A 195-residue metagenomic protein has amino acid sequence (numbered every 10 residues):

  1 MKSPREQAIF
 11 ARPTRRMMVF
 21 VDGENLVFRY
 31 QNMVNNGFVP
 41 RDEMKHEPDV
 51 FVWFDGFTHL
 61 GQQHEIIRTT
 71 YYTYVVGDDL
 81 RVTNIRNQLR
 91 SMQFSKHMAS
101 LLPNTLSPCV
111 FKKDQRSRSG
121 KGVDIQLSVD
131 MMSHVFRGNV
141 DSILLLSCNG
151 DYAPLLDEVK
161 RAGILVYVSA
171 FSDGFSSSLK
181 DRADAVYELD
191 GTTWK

Functional and structural regions predicted by a protein language model:
K2-V123, L165: Domain-level signal for Mg2+-assisted phosphodiester chemistry and nucleotide/NA-binding surfaces in nucleic-acid
F94-K195: Nuclease catalytic cores that cleave nucleic-acid phosphodiester bonds, predominantly acidic two-metal-ion
